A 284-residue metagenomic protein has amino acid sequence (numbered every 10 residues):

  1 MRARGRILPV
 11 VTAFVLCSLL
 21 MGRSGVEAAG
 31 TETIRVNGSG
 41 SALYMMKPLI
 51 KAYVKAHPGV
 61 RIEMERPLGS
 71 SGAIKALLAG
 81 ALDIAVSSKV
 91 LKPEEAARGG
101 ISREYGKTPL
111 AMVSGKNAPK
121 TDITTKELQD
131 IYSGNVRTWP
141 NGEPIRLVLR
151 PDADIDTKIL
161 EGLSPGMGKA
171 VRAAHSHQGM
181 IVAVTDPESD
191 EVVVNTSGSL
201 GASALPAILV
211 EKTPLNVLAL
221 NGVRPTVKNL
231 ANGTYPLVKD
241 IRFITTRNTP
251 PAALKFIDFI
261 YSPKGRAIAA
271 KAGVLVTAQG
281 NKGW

Functional and structural regions predicted by a protein language model:
M1-R2, L19, T31: General helical secondary-structure elements
M1-V11: Bacterial N-terminal signal peptides that target proteins for export
G5, G22-G25: Residue-identity detector for glycine
P9-G22: Bacterial N-terminal signal peptides
G25-W284: Exported/periplasmic ABC-transporter solute-binding proteins
